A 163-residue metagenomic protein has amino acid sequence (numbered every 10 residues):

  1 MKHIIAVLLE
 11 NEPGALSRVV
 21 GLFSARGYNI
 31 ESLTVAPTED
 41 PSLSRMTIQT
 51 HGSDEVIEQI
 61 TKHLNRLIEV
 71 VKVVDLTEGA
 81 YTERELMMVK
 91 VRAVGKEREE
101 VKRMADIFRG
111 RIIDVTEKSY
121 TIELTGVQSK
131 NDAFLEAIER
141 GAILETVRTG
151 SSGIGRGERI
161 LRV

Functional and structural regions predicted by a protein language model:
M1-R45, Q49-V163: Long, contiguous binding/interaction regions
